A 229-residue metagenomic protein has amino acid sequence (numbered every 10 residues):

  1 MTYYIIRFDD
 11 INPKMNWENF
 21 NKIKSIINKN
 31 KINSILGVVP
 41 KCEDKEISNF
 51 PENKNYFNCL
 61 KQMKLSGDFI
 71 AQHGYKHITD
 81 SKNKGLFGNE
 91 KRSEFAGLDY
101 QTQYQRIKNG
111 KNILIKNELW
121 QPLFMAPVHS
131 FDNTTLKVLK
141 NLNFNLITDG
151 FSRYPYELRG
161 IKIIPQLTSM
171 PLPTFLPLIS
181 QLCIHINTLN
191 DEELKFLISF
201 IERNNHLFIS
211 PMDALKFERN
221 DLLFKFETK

Functional and structural regions predicted by a protein language model:
M1-E18, K76, P165-L167, P211-E218 (+1 more regions): Boundary/entry segment of secreted carbohydrate-active catalytic domains
M1-S66: Active-site beta->alpha N-cap acidic-glycine motif
Y4-F8, S34-L36, I70-H73, P122-F124 (+3 more regions): Hydrophobic faces of well-ordered beta-strands that scaffold small-molecule active sites in alpha/beta enzyme cores
I11-N19, P40-N55, K82, Y100 (+3 more regions): Acidic-and-aromatic substrate-binding clefts and catalytic sites of carbohydrate-active enzymes
K31-V38, T188-K229: C-terminal domain-boundary segment and adjacent tail
I78-E90: Short, flexible, mixed-charge acidic loops at enzyme active sites
E94-P165: Catalytic domains of cell-wall/extracellular-matrix polysaccharide-remodeling enzymes, centered on de-N-acetylation
L158-R159, P165-L197: A conserved mid-domain beta-alpha-beta active-site/ligand-binding segment of alpha/beta enzyme cores
